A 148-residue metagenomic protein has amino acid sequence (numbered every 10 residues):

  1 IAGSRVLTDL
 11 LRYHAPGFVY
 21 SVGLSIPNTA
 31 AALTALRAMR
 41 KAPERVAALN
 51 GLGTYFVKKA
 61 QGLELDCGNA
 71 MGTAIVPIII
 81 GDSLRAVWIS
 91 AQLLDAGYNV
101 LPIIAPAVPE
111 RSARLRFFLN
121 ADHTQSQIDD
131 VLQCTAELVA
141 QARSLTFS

Functional and structural regions predicted by a protein language model:
I1-V46: Conserved core segment of the aminotransferase class I/II
L10-Y13, T34, K41-K59, Q92 (+2 more regions): A non-catalytic, amphipathic alpha-helix used as a structural packing/dimerization or gating element in enzyme scaffolds
V19-L24, E64-D66, P102-A107: Short beta-strand/turn micro-motifs at beta-sheet edges
A30, A47, L84, S126-D129: A generic "alpha-helical surface" signal
A31, C67, E137: Nucleotide-activated sugar donor-binding and catalytic core shared by glycosyltransferases and related lipid-linked
K41, R45-V46, D66, S144-S148: Flexible, glycine/charged-enriched surface loops at secondary-structure junctions
A47-V57, Q61-G97, A107, R111-L115 (+1 more regions): Conserved PLP-binding catalytic core of the aspartate aminotransferase-like
D95-Y98, A107-S148: PLP-dependent enzyme catalytic core of the Aspartate aminotransferase-like
